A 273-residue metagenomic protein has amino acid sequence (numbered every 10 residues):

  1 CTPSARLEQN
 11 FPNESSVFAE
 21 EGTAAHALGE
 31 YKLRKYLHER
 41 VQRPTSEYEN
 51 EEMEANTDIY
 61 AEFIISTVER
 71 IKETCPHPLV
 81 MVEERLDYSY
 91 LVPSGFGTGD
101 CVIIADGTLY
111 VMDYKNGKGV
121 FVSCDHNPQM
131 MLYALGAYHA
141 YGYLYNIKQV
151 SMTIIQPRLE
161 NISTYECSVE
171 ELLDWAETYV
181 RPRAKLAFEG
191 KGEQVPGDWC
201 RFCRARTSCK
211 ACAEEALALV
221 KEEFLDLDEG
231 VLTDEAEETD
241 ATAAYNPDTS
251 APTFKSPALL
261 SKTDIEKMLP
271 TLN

Functional and structural regions predicted by a protein language model:
C1-L109, S151: Metal-dependent nuclease catalytic cores that hydrolyze phosphodiester bonds in DNA/RNA, characterized by
L7-E8, S163, A211-A213: Short helix/loop capping segments that flank catalytic or ligand/cofactor-binding pockets
N10-P12, Y114-K118, L259-L269: Glycine- and acidic
F18-G22, Y145, E193: Alpha-helix N-cap/helix-initiation sites
E30, R34, D174-N273: Accessory terminal regions of nucleic-acid processing enzymes
K32-Y36, R40, A137-Y145, T207: A generic secondary-structure signal for well-formed alpha-helical elements
P76-K185: Mg2+/Mn2+-dependent nuclease catalytic core
